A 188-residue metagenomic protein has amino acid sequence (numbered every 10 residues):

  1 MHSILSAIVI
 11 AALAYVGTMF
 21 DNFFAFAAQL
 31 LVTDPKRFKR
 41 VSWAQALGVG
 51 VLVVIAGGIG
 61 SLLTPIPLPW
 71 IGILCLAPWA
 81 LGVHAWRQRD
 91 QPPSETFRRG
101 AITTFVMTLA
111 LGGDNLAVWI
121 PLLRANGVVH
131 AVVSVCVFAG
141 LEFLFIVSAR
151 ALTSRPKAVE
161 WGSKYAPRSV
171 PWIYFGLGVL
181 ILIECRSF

Functional and structural regions predicted by a protein language model:
M1-F20, Q88-G113, V132-L141: Small-residue-enriched transmembrane helix starts and helix-helix packing motifs in multi-pass inner-membrane proteins
H2-L62, P121-V137: Juxtamembrane transmembrane-helix termini in multi-pass membrane transport proteins
K36-T96, S148-G162, A166, V179: Membrane helix-loop-helix hairpins that form the core translocation module of multi-pass transporters
G48-L52, R99-N115, A166-V179: Small-residue-rich segments of transmembrane alpha-helices in multi-pass membrane proteins, especially helix faces
L111-P121, A125: Alpha-helical transmembrane segments of helical membrane proteins, especially in multi-pass transport, channel
I120, V129-L180: C-terminal transmembrane helix-loop-helix hairpin of multi-pass membrane proteins
V179-F188: Juxtamembrane boundary at the C-terminal end of a transmembrane helix
